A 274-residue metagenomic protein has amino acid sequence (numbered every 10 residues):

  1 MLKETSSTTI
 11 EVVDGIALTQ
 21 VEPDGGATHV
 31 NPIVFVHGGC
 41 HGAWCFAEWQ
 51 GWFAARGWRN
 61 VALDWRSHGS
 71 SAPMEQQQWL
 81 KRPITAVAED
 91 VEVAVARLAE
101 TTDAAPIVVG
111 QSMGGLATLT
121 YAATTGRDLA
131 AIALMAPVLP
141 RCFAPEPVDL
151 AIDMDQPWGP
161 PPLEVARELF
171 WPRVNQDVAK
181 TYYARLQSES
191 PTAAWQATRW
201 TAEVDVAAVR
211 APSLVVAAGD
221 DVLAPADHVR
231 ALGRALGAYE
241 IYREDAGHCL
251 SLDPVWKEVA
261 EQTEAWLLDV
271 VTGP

Functional and structural regions predicted by a protein language model:
G38-H41, S112, G219: Active-site glycine-rich loops that stabilize anionic/oxyanionic intermediates across multiple enzyme folds
C40-E48, N60: Serine-hydrolase catalytic-loop signature spanning alpha/beta hydrolases and amidase-signature enzymes
Q50-E75: Conserved alpha/beta-hydrolase
A86-P106: Conserved acidic catalytic loop of the alpha/beta-hydrolase fold
A123, R127-W158, A197-W200: Flexible "cap/lid" loop of the alpha/beta hydrolase fold
V209, V215-A217: Short beta-strand/loop motif that positions the catalytic acidic residue of the alpha/beta-hydrolase fold
V222-A231: Conserved alpha/beta-hydrolase "acid-adjacent" motif
Y239, E244-P274: Catalytic active-site module of serine/aspartate enzymes centered on a nucleophile-bearing elbow/loop
